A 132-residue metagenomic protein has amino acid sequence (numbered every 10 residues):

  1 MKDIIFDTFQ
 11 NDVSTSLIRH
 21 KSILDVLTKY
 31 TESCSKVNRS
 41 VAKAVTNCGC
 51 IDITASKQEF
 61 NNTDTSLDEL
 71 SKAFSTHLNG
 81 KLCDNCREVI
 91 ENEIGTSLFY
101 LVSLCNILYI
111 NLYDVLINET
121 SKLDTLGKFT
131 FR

Functional and structural regions predicted by a protein language model:
M1-I94, L98-R132: Flexible "arm" and connector segments at domain edges
